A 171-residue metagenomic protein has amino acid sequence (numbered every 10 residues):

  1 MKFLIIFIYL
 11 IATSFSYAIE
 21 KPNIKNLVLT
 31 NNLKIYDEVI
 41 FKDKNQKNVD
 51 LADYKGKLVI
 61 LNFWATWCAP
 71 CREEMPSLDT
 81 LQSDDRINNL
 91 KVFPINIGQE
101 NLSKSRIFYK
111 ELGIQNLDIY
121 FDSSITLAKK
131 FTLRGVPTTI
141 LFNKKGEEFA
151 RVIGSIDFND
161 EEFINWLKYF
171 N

Functional and structural regions predicted by a protein language model:
L4-T13: Sec-dependent N-terminal signal peptides
T13, V49-D50, F149: Generic structural signal for well-ordered beta-strand positions
S14-A18: Sec/Tat signal peptide C-region and signal peptidase I cleavage site
I19-L51: N-terminal "domain-start" segment that seeds a small globular fold
D50-R72: Short active-site neighborhood of thiol/selenol oxidoreductases, capturing the structured segment around
R72-L112, S123-K129: Structural microenvironment flanking redox-active thiols in thiol-disulfide oxidoreductases
I107-Q115, D122-W166: Thiol/disulfide oxidoreductase modules built on the thioredoxin-like
